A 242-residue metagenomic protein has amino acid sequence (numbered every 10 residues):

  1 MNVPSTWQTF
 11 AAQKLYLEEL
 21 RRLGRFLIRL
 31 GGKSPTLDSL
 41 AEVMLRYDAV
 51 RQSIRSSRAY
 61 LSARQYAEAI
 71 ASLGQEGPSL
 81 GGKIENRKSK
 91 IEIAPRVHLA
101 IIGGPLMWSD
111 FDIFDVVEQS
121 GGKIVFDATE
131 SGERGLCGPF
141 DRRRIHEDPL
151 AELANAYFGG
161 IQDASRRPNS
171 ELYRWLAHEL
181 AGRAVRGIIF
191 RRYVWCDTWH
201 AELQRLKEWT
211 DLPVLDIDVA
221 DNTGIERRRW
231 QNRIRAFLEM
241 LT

Functional and structural regions predicted by a protein language model:
M1-I28, P35, F126, E130-S131 (+1 more regions): Trp/Phe/Arg-rich N-terminal binding region typifying the photolyase-homology
L17, R21-R142, S165: A charged, amphipathic alpha-helical module
